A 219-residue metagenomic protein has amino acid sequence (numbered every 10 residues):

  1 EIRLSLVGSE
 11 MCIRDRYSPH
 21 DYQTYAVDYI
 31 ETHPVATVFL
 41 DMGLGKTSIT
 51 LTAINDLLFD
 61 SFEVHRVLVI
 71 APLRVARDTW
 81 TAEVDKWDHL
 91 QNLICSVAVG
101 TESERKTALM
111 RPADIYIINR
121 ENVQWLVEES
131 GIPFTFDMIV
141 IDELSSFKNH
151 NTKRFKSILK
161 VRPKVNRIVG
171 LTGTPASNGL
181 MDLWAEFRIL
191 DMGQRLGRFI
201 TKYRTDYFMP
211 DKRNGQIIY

Functional and structural regions predicted by a protein language model:
E1-I13: Single conserved hydrophobic/aromatic residue that forms the stacking wall/gate of nucleotide- or nucleobase-binding
R16-P34: N-terminal pre-P-loop "Q-motif" helix
H33-A53: Walker A/P-loop
I49, V64-K86, S177-D182: Conserved Walker A/P-loop ATP-binding site and its immediately adjacent core in helicase/helicase-like ATPase domains
R66, M138, F155-Y219: Conserved P-loop NTPase motor "coupling/switch" region that bridges the ATPase
V75-G100, L190-G193: Conserved helix-turn-beta segment of the N-terminal RecA-like "Helicase ATP-binding" lobe in SF1/SF2 helicases
E102-F136: Conserved helix/coil segment N-terminal to the catalytic DExD/H
D142-E143: Walker B catalytic acidic pair
